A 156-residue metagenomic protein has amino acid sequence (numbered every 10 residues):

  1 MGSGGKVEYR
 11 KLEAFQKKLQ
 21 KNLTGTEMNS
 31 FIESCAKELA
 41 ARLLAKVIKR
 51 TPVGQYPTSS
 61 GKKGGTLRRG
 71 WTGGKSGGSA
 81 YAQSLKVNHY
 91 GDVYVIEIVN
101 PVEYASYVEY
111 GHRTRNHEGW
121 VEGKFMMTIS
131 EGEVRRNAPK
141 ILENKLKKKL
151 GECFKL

Functional and structural regions predicted by a protein language model:
M1-L156: Short, Lys/Arg-rich flexible segments
